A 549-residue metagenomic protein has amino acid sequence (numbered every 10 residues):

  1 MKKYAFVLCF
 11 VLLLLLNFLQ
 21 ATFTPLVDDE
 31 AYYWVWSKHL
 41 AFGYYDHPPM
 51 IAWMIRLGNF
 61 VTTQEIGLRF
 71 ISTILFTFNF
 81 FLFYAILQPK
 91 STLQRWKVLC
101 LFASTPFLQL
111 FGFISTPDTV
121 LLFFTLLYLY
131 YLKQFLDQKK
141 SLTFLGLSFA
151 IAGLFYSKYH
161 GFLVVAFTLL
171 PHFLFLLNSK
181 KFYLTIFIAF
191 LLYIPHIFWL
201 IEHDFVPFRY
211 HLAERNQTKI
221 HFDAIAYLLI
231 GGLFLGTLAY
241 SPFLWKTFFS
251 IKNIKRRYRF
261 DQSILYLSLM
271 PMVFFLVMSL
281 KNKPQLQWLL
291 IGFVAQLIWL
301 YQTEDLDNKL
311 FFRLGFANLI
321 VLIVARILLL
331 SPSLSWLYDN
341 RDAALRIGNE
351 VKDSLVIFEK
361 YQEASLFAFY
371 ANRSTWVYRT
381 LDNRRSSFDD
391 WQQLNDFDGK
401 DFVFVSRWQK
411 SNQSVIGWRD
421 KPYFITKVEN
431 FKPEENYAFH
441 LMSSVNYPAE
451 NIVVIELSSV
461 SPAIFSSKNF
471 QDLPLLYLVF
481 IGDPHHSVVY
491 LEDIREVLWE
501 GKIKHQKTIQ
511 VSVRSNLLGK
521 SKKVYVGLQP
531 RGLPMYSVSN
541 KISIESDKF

Functional and structural regions predicted by a protein language model:
A21-Y33, F42-M54, T63-I66, H203-D204 (+1 more regions): Extracytoplasmic catalytic/substrate-binding loops of multi-pass membrane glycan-assembly enzymes
L40, L269, K281-N308: Hydrophobic/aromatic-rich transmembrane helices and adjacent perimembrane loops
F70-K90, R95, L127: Transmembrane-helix motifs of polytopic, lipid-linked glycan transferases
Q88-L93, Y128-T143: Membrane-interface transmembrane helices that cradle and orient dolichyl/undecaprenyl
R95-P106, I151: Short helix- or helix-capping micro-motifs that position conserved polar/aromatic residues at function-defining sites
L110-L121: Short acidic/glycine- and proline-prone juxtamembrane loop motifs at membrane-interface regions of multi-pass membrane
G153, F162-F260, L267-L276: Transmembrane-lumen/periplasm boundary regions of multi-pass, lipid-linked membrane glycan transferases
D305-L330: Signature aromatic-anchored transmembrane alpha helix within multi-pass, membrane-resident enzymes that catalyze glycan
